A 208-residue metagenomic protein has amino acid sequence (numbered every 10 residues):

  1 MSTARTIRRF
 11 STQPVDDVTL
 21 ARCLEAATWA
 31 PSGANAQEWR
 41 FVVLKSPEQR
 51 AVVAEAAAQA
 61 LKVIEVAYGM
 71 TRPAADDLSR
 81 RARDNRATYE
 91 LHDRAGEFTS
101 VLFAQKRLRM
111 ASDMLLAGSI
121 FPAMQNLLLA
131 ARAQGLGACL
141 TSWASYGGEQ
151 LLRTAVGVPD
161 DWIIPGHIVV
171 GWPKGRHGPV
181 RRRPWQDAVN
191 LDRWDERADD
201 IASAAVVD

Functional and structural regions predicted by a protein language model:
M1, C23-A27, I168: Short alpha-helical scaffolding segments that buttress acidic/His motifs in well-ordered protein cores
M1-Q13: Generic N-terminal amphipathic, Lys/Arg-enriched alpha-helix
T6, I163-D208: C-terminal helix-cap and adjacent tail motif
D16: Conserved, non-catalytic sequence blocks in retroelement Pol enzymes and Pol-derived host proteins
R22-A27, L102-A155: Small-aliphatic-rich amphipathic alpha-helix that forms the alpha element of a beta-alpha
T28-A36: Glycine-rich phosphate/pyrophosphate-binding beta-alpha loops
Q37-S119: Glycine/small-residue-rich phosphate/adenosyl-binding loop
K62-P73, T154-R181: A glycine-rich helix N-cap at a beta->alpha junction
